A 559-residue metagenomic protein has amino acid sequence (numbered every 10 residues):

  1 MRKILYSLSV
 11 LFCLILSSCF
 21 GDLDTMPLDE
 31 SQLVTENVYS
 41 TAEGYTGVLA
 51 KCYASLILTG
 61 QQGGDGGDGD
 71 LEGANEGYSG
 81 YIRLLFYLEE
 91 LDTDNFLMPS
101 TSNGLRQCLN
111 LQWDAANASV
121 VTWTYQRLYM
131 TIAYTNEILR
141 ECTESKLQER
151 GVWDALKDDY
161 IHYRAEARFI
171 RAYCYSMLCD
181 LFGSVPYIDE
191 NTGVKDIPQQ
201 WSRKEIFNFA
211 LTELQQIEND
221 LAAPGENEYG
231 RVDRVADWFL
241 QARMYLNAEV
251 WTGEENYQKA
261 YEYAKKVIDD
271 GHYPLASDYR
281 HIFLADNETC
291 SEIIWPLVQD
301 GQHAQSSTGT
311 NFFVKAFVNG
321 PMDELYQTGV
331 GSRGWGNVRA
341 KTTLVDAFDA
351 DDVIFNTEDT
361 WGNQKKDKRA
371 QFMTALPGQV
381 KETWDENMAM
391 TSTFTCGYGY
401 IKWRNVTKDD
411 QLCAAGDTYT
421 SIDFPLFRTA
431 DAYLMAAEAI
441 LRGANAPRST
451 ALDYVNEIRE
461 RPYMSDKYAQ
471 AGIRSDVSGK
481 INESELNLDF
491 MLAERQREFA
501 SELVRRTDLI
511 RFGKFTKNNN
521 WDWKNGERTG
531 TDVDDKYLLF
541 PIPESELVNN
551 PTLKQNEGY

Functional and structural regions predicted by a protein language model:
L16-S18: C-terminal motif of bacterial Sec signal peptides marking the signal peptidase cleavage site
F20-D22: Bacterial signal peptide processing site
N37-G44, L49, Y53-Q62, E76-L85 (+4 more regions): Elongated scaffold/linker segments in the mid-to-C-terminal portions of large proteins
T41-A42, T46-A50, A54-G60, D92-L181 (+4 more regions): Conserved, well-structured interaction surfaces
Q62-N95, I188-N191, L221-F239, L246-D323 (+3 more regions): Short, surface-exposed recognition loops and adjoining beta-strand edges that mediate ligand/DNA contacts, enriched
C179-D180, P186, N247-G253, R442-N445: Short coil/turn linking the two alpha-helices of tandem helical-hairpin repeats
